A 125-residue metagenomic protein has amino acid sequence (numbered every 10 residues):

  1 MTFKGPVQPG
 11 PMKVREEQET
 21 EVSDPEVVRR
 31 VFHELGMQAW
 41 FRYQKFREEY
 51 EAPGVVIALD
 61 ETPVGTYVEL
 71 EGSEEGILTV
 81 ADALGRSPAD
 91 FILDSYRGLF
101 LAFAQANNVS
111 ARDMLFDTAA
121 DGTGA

Functional and structural regions predicted by a protein language model:
M1-V22, D60-E61, T66-E74: Polyanion/phosphate-binding surface patch
V27-R29, G76-V80: Short, conserved charged micro-motifs
V28-T62, T66: Phosphate/anion-contacting hairpin/loop surfaces
K45, D94, D117: Residue-level "edge-of-site" marker
Y50-E51, L99-F100, G122: Short secondary-structure boundary/hinge segments and terminal tails
L78-M114: Mixed-charge, glycine-accented linear interaction segment located at domain edges/termini
V109-A125: Cationic, histidine-enriched alpha-helical/coil surfaces that engage anionic ligands
